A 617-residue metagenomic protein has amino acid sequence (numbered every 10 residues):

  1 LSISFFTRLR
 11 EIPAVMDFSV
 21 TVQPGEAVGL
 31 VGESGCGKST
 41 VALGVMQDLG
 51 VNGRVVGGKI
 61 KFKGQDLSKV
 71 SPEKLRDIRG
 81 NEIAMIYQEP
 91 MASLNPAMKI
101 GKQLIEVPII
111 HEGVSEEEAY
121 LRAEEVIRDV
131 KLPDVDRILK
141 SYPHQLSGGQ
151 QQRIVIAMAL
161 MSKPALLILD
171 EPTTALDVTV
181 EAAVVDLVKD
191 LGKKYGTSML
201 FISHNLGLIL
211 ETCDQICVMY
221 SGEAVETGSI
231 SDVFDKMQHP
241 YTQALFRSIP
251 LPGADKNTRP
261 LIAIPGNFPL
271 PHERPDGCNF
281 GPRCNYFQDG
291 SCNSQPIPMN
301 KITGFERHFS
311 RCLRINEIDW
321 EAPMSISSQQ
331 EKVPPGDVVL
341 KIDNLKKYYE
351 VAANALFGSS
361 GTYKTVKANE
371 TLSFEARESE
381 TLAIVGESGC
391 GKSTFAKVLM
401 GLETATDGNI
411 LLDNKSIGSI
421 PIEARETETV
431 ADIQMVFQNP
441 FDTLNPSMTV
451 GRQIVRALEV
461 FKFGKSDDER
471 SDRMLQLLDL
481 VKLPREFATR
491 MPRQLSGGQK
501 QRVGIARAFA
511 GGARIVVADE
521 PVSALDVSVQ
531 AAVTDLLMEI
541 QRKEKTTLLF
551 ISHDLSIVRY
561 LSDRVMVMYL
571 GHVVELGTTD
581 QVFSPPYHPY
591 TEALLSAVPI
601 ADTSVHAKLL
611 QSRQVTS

Functional and structural regions predicted by a protein language model:
E33, Q47, L176, V180-R259 (+2 more regions): P-loop NTP-binding/switch modules centered on Walker-like glycine-rich loops
M46-G50, M400: Helix-to-loop junction immediately C-terminal to a conserved catalytic motif
R54-D66, G408-S419, T429: Conserved ABC transporter NBD signature motif
D66, E118-R137, F246, D468-E486 (+1 more regions): Conserved ABC ATPase "signature" region
L67-A84, I110, D232-M237, P269-P275 (+5 more regions): ABC ATPase NBD coupling module
S141-L146, Q150, M491-L495, Q499: Conserved ABC ATPase signature
S229-V339, A352-S360, T578-S617: Charged, flexible cofactor/metal-binding loops and thiol motifs
